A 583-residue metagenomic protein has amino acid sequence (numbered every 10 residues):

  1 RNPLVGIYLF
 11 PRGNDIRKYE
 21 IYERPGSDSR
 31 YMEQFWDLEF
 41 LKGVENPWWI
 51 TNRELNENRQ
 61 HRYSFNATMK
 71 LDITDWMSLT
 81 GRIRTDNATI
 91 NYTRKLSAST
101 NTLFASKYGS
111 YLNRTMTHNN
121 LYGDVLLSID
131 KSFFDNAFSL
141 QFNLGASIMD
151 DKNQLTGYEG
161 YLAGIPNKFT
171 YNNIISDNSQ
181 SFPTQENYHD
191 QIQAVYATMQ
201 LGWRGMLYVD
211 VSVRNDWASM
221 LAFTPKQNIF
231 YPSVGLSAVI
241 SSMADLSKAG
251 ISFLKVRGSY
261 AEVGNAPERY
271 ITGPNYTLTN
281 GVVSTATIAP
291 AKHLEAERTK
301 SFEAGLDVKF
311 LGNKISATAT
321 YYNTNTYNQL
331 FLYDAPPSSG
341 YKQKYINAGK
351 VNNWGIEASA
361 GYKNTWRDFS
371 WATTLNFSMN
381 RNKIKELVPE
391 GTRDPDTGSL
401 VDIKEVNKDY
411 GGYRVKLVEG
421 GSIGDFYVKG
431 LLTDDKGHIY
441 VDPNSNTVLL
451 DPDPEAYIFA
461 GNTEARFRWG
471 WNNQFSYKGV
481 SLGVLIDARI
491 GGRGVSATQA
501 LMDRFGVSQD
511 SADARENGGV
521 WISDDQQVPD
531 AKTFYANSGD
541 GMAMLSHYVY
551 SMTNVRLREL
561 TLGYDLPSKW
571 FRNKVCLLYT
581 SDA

Functional and structural regions predicted by a protein language model:
N2-W49, R94-G109, Q154-P183, Y270-P290 (+5 more regions): Surface-exposed loop/turn segments flanking beta-strands in extracellular/periplasmic regions
I50-L55, S64, T68, S106-T115 (+6 more regions): Extracellular loop and loop/strand-boundary signature of outer-membrane beta-barrel proteins
T51-E54, I175-Y196, G273-A317, K344-W366 (+1 more regions): Outer-membrane beta-barrel signature, preferentially recognizing the C-terminal barrel domain of Gram-negative
R62, S97, L103-M206, Y260 (+1 more regions): Outer-membrane beta-barrel transmembrane domain signature of Gram-negative proteins, especially the mid-to-C-terminal
W76, S132-L140, M206, S241-L254 (+4 more regions): Short loop/turn motifs that connect adjacent beta-strands in outer-membrane beta-barrel proteins
L103, A218, R489-L578: Extracytoplasmic gating/loop element in the C-terminal half of outer-membrane beta-barrel translocons and assembly
G157-E159, I346, K363-T463: Conserved small-residue
Y579-A583: Conserved small/polar residues in nucleotide/adenosyl-binding loops
